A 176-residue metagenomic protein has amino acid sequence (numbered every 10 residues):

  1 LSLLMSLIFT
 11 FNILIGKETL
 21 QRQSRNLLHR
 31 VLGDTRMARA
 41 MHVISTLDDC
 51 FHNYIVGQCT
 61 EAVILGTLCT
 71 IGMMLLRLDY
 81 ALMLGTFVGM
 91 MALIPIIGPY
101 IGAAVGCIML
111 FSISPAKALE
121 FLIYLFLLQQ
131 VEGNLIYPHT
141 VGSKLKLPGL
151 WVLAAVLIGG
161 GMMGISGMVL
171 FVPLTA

Functional and structural regions predicted by a protein language model:
S2-M109, L119-E120: Alpha-helical transmembrane segments and their immediate interhelical loop/hinge regions in multi-pass membrane
G16, L20, V43, L47 (+4 more regions): Helical mechanochemical/support elements of P-loop NTPase systems and associated helical scaffolds
L27-R30, Y54, M90-L93, I108-F111 (+6 more regions): Amphipathic alpha-helical segments that mediate coupling or scaffolding at interfaces
T60-E61, A116, Q129, L147: Alpha-helical transmembrane segments of multi-pass membrane transport proteins
G72-M91, I123, H139-A176: Canonical bilayer-spanning transmembrane alpha-helix
L93-Y100, S114-P115, Q130-E132, I158-V169: Hydrophobic transmembrane alpha-helical segments of multi-pass transport and channel proteins
C107-F121, L125, T175-A176: Membrane-interface alpha-helices
